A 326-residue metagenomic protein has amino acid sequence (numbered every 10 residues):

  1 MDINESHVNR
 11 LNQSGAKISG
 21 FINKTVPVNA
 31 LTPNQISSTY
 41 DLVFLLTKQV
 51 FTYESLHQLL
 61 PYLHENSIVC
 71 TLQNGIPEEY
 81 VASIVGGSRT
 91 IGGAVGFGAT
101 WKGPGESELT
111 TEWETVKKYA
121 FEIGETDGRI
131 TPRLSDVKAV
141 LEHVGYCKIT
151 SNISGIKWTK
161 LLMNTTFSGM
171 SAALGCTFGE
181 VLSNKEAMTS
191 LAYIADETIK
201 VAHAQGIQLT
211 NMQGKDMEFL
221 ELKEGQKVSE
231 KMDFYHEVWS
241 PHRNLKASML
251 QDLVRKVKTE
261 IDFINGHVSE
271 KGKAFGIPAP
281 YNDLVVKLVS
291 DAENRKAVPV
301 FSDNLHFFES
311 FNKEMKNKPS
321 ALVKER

Functional and structural regions predicted by a protein language model:
M1, F21, L31-P33, G93 (+2 more regions): Conserved beta-strand termini and adjacent loop/short-helix elements that scaffold enzyme active sites in alpha/beta
M1-N23, S38: NAD(P)+-binding Rossmann beta1-loop-alpha1 motif at the extreme N-terminus of oxidoreductases
S6-R10, E78-Y80, T131: Short, charged/polar "capping" segments at the starts of alpha-helices and the immediately preceding loops
I22-E108: Rossmann-like NAD(P)(H) cofactor-binding subdomain of soluble oxidoreductases
Y62, I84-R89, P104-K215: Internal alpha-helical scaffold of NAD(P)-dependent oxidoreductase catalytic cores
A192-R326: NAD(P)-dependent Rossmann-like dehydrogenase/reductase catalytic/cofactor-binding core
